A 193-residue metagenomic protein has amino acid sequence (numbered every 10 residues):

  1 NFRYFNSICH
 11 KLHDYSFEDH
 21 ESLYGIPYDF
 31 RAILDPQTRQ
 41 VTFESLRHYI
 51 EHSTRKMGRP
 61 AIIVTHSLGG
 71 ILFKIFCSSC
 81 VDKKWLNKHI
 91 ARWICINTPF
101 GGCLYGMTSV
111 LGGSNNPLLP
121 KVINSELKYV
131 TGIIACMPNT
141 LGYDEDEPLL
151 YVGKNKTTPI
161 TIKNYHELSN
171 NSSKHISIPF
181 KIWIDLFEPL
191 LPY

Functional and structural regions predicted by a protein language model:
N1-E145, L150-N155, P159: N-terminal non-catalytic accessory region
I133-Y193: Glycine-rich, aromatic-lined ligand/substrate-binding cores of catalytic and carbohydrate-binding domains
